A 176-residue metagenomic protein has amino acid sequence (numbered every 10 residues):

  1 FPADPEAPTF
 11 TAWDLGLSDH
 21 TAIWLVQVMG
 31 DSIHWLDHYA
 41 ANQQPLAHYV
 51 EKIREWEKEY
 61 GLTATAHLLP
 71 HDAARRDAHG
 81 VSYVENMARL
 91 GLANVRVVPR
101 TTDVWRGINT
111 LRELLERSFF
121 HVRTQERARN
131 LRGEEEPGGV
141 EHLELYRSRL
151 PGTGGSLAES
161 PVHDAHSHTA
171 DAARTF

Functional and structural regions predicted by a protein language model:
F1-L15: ATPase catalytic-site recognition across NTP-hydrolyzing enzymes
E6, L17-S18, G30-D31: Short strand-connecting beta-turns/loops that link adjacent beta-strands
F10, S18, S167: Short, well-structured alpha-helical interface segments that form or flank functional binding sites
F10-T11, I33, F120, A170: A broad, low-specificity signal marking well-ordered, structured residues that form hydrophobic/aromatic
D14-G16, Y39, D72, A173: Anionic group-transfer/hydrolysis microenvironments
D19-I23: Short glycine-rich loop/turn motifs
W24-D164: Mg2+-dependent endonuclease catalytic cores in nucleic-acid-processing enzymes, primarily RNase H-like
P161-F176: Acidic, Mg2+-coordinating catalytic module of metal-dependent nucleases/exonucleases that use a two-metal-ion mechanism
